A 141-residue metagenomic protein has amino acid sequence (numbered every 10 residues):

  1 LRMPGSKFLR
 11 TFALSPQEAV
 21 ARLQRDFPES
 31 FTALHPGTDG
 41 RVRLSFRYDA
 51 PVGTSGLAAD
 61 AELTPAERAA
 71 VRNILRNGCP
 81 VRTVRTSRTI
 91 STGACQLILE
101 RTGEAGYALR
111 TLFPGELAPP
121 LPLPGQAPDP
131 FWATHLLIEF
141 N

Functional and structural regions predicted by a protein language model:
L1-N141: Functional cores of ribonucleases/endoribonucleases
